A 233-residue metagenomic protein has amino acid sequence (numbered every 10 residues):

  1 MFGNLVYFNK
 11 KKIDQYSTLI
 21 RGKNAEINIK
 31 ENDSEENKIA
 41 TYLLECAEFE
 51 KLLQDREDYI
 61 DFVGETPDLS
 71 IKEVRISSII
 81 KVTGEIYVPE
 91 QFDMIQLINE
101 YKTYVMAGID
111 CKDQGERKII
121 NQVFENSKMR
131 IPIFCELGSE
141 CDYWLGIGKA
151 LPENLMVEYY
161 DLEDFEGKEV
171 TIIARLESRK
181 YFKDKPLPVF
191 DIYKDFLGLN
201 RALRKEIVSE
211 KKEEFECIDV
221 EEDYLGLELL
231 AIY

Functional and structural regions predicted by a protein language model:
M1-G22, K30-Y104: Membrane pore-forming effector domains from diverse proteins
S78-Y233: Long, helix-rich, hydrophobic modules that act as membrane-proximal anchors or helical bundle/coiled-coil regulators
